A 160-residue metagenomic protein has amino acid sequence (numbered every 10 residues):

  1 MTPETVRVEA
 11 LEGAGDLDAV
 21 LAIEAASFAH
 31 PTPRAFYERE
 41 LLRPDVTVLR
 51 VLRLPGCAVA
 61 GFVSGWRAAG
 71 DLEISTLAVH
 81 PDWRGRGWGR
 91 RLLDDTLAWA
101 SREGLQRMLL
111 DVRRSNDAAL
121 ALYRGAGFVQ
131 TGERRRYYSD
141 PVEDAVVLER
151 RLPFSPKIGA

Functional and structural regions predicted by a protein language model:
T2-R84, R90-W99, E103, R151-G159: Acetyl-CoA-dependent GNAT
A19, A121-L122: Well-formed, non-transmembrane alpha-helical positions, independent of function
A35, L109-D111, V129-V146: Conserved catalytic-core motifs of GNAT/GCN5-like acyltransferases
H80, R84, R113-S115, D140: Residue-level recognition of the GNAT/N-acetyltransferase active site
G89, L93, S115-A119, R136-P141: Short glycine/proline-centered loop/turn elements that form peptide/ligand docking sites
A100-D111, L122, R134: Conserved GNAT acetyl-CoA-binding A-motif
Y123, F128: Conserved active-site tyrosine of GNAT-family acetyltransferases
